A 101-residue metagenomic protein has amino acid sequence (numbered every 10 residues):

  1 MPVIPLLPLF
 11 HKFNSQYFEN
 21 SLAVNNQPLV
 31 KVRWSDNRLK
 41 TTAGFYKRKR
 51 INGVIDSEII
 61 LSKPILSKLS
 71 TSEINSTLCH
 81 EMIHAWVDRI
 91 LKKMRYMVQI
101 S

Functional and structural regions predicted by a protein language model:
M1-S76, A85-S101: Active-site-proximal or metal-binding-adjacent scaffold patches in catalytic folds
E81: Walker B catalytic acidic pair
